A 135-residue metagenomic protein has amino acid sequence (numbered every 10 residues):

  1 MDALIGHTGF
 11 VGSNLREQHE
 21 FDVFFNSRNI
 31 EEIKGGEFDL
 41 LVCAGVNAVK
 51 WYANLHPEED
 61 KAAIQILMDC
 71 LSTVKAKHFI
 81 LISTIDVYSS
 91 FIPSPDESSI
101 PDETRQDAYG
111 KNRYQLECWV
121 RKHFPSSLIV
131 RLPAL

Functional and structural regions predicted by a protein language model:
M1-F21: N-terminal Rossmann NAD(P)H-binding glycine-rich loop of SDR-like oxidoreductase domains
D2, F21-F25, F79, S126-S127: Hydrophobic anchor at the start of a short beta-strand that flanks the dinucleotide cofactor-binding loop
I5, C43-G45, F79-I85, V130-L132: SDR active-site strand-loop-helix element
E17-F21, D69-S72, C118-K122: Short, well-ordered alpha-helices that flank and scaffold nucleotide-derived cofactor binding pockets
F24-E32: N-terminal Rossmann-fold cofactor-binding loop
E31-A76, I85-P93: NAD(P)H-binding glycine-rich loop region in Rossmannoid oxidoreductase-like domains and their noncatalytic homologs
E58-A62, I66, I92-I129: Catalytic helix-loop patch of NAD(P)-dependent Rossmann-fold dehydrogenases
L81-S94, A108, L135: Conserved catalytic-site region of short-chain dehydrogenase/reductase
